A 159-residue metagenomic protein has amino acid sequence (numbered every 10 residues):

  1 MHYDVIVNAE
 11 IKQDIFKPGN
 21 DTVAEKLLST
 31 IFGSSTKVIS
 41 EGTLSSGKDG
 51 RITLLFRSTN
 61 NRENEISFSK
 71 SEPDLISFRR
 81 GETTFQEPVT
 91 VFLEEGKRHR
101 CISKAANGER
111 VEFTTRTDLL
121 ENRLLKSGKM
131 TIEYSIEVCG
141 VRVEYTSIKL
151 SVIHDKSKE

Functional and structural regions predicted by a protein language model:
M1-D4, G47-L55, P73-S77, K97 (+1 more regions): Short, hydrophobic/aromatic-rich segments at coil-to-beta transitions
M1-L44: Charge-rich, low-complexity N-terminal segments
H2-N8, K37-I39, D49, G108-R110 (+2 more regions): A general secondary-structure signal for short beta-strands and their flanking turns/coil in non-transmembrane regions
K12-P18, S58-F68, T83-T90, V138-V143: Short, surface-exposed beta-strand/loop "edge" segments at domain boundaries and coil↔beta transitions
I31-F85: Short, well-structured hydrophobic secondary-structure segments
G42-L44, I66, T114-L119, E133-S135 (+1 more regions): Hydrophobic/aromatic beta-strand elements that line small-molecule binding cavities or substrate pockets in beta-rich
R79-T131: Acidic, glycine-rich flexible loop segments
N122-E159: Mixed-charge, glycine-accented linear interaction segment located at domain edges/termini
